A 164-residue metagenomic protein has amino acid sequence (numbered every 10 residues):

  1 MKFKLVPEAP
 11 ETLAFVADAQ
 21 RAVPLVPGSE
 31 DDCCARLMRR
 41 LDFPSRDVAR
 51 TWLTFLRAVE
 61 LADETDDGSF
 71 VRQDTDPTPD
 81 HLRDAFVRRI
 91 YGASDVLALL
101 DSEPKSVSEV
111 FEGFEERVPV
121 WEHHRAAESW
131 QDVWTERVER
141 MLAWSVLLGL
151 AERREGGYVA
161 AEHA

Functional and structural regions predicted by a protein language model:
M1-A164: Donor-sugar nucleotide-binding helix/loop cap in glycosyltransferases
